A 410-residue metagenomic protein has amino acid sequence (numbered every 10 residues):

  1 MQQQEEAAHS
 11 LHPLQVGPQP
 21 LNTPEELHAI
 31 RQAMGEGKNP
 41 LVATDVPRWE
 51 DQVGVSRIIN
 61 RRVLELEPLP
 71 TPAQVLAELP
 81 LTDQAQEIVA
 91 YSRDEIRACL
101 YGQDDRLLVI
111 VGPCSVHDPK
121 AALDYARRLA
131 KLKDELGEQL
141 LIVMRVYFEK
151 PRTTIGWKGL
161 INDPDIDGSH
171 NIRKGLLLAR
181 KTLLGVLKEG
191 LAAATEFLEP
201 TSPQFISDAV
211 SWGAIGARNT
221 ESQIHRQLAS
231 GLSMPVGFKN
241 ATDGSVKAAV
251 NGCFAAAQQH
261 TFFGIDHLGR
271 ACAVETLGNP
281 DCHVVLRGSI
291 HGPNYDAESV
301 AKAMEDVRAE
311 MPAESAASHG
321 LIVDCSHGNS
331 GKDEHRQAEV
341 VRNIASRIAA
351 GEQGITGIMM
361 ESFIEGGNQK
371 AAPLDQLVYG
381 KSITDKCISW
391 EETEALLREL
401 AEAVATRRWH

Functional and structural regions predicted by a protein language model:
M1-P70, H410: Eukaryotic N-terminal low-complexity, Ser/Thr- and Lys/Arg-rich leader segments that predominantly function as
L41, D45, G54-I59, A126 (+8 more regions): Active-site-facing alpha/beta catalytic cores
N60-L100: N- or domain-start disorder-to-order transition segments that initiate the globular core
P72-P80, V109, T276-G288, L377: Gly-rich Lys/Arg/Thr-decorated short loops/hinges at beta-loop-alpha junctions or inter-strand turns that position
L108-A121, D385: Conserved phosphate/anionic-ligand binding catalytic regions in large, soluble enzymes, centered on
G112, V323, S389: Conserved, mostly hydrophobic/aromatic
F363-W409: Internal helix-turn-beta structural module
